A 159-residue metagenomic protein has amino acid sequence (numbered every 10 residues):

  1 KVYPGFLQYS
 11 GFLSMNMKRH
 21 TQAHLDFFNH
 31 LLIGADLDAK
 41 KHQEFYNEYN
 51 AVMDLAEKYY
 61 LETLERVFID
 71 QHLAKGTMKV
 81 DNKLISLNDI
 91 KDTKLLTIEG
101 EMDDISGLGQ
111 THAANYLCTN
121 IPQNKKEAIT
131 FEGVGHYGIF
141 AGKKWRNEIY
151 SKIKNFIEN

Functional and structural regions predicted by a protein language model:
K1-K58: Alpha/beta-hydrolase-fold enzymes
A39-F45, T93-K94, F131-V134: Short acidic (Asp/Glu) and glycine-rich catalytic loops that position anionic groups and cofactors
F68-L87: Active-site nucleophile elbow and catalytic-triad environment of alpha/beta-hydrolase enzymes
L87-K91, C118-Q123: Short, conserved loop/helix-junction motifs that constitute active-site signature segments in enzyme catalytic cores
I90-K91, L96-E99, D103: Short beta-strand/loop motif that positions the catalytic acidic residue of the alpha/beta-hydrolase fold
D104-Q110: Conserved alpha/beta-hydrolase "acid-adjacent" motif
I105, A128-E148: Catalytic histidine-centered segment of alpha/beta-hydrolase-like enzymes
K152-N159: C-terminal alpha-helix
